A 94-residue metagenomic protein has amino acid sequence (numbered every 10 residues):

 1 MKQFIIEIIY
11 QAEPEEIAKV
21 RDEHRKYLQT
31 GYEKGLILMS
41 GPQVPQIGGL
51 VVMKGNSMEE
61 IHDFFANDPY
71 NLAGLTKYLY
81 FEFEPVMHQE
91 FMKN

Functional and structural regions predicted by a protein language model:
M1-N94: Conserved, structured core segments of small domains
